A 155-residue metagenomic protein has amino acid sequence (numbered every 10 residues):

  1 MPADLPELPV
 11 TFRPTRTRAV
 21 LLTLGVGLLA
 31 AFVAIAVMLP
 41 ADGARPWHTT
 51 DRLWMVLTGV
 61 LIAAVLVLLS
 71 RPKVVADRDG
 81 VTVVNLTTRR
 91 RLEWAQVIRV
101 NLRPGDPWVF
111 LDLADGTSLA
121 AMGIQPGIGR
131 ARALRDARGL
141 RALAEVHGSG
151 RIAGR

Functional and structural regions predicted by a protein language model:
M1-W47: N-terminal membrane-targeting/pre-transmembrane regions
L24-A34, W54-L68: Single-pass alpha-helical transmembrane signal-anchor segments
T58-W94: Conserved beta-hairpin
V75, R90-G127: Acidic, Ser/Thr-rich low-complexity segments on the non-lumenal side of membrane proteins
L113-R155: A membrane-cytosol interface segment of integral membrane proteins
